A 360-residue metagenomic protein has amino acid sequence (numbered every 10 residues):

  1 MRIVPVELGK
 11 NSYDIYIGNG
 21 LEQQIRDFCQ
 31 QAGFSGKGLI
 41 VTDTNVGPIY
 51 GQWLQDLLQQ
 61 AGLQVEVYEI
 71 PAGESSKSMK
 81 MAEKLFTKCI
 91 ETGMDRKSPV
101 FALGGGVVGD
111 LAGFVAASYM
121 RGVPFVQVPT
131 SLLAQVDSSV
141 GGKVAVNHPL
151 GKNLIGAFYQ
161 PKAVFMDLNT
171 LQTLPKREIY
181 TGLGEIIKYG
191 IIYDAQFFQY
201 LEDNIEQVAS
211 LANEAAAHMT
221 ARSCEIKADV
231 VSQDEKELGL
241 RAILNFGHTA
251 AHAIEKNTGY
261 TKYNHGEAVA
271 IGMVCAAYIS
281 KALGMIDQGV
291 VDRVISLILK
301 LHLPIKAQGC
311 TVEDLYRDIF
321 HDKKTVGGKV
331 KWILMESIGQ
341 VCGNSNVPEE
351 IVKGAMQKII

Functional and structural regions predicted by a protein language model:
M1-S98: ATP/NTP phosphate-donor binding region
R2, I186, M285-I360: C-terminal charged capping/lid subdomain of soluble metabolic enzymes
E7, G93-D95, S118-Y119, N147-H148 (+4 more regions): Solvent-exposed alpha-helices and their adjacent loops that cap or buttress functional pockets in soluble metabolic
Y16, F114-Q207: A glycine/threonine-rich phosphate-anchoring loop and its flanking beta-alpha core in nucleotide/phosphate-binding
G18, I40, S78, P129 (+4 more regions): Residue-level signal for inorganic ion chemistry
F86-L103, A112-Q127: Non-catalytic interfacial helical region
V107-F114, Q135-V136, A253: Short glycine/serine/threonine-rich phosphate/pyrophosphate-binding segments that cradle anionic phosphate groups
Q199, N204-E313: Active-site segments that bind and position negatively charged phosphate/pyrophosphate groups
